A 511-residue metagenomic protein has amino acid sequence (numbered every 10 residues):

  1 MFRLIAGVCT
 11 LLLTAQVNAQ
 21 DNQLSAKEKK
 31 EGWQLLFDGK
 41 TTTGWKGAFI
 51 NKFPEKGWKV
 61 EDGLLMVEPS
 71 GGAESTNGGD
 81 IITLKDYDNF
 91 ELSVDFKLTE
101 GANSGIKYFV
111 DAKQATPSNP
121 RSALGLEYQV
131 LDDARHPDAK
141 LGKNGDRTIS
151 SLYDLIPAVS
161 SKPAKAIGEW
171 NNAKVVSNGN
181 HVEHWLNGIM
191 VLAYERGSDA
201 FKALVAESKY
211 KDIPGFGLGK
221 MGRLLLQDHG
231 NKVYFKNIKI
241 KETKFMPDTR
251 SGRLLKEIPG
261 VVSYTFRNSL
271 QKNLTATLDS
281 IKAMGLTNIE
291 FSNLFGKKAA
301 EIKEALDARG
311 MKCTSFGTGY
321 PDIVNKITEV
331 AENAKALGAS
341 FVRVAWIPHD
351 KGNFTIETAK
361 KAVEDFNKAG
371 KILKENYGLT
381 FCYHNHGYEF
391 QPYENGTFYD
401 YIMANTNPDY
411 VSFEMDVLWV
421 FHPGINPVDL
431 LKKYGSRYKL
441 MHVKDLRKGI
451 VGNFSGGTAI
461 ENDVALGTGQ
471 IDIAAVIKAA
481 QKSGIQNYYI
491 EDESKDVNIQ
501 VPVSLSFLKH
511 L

Functional and structural regions predicted by a protein language model:
M1-N22: Bacterial Sec-dependent N-terminal signal peptides
Q20-E257, D307: Carbohydrate-interacting regions of secretory-pathway proteins
M246-F341: N-terminal pre-domain/capping segments
E257-V262, I289-F291, C313-T318, V342-V344 (+4 more regions): Hydrophobic faces of well-ordered beta-strands that scaffold small-molecule active sites in alpha/beta enzyme cores
V261, I281, I289, L306 (+8 more regions): Conserved, mostly hydrophobic/aromatic
F266-K272, N288-A300, T318-K326, D350-N353 (+4 more regions): Acidic-and-aromatic substrate-binding clefts and catalytic sites of carbohydrate-active enzymes
N288, Y320-F413, N498: Active-site acidic/histidine proton-transfer and metal-coordination neighborhood in alpha/beta enzyme cores
E375-Q470: Acidic/histidine-rich catalytic cores of soluble enzymes
